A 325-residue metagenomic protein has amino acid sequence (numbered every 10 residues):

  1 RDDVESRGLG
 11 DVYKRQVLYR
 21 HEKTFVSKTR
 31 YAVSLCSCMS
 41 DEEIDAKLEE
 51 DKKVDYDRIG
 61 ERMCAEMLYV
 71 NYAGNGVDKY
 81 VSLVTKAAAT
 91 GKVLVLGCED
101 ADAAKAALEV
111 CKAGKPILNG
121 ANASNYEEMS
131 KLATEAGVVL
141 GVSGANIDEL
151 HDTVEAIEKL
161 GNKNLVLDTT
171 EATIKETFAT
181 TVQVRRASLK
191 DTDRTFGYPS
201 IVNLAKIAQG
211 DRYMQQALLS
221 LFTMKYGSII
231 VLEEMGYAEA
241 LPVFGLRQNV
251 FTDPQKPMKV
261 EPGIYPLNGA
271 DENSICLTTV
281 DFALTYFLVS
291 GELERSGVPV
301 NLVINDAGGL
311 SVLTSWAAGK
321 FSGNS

Functional and structural regions predicted by a protein language model:
D2-L9, Y13: Single conserved hydrophobic/aromatic residue that forms the stacking wall/gate of nucleotide- or nucleobase-binding
T24, L48-R62, V84-A89, L108-K112 (+4 more regions): Acidic (Asp/Glu)-rich catalytic clusters
T29-S37, E66-Y72, K92-G97, P116-G120 (+6 more regions): Hydrophobic faces of well-ordered beta-strands that scaffold small-molecule active sites in alpha/beta enzyme cores
L35-D41, R62-V84: Glycine-rich, proline-tolerant flexible connector loops at the mouths of alpha/beta enzymes
E66-V77, A107, V303-A317: Short connector loops at secondary-structure junctions
G74-C111, N125-M129: N-terminal active-site wall of soluble small-molecule enzyme domains
S124-F282, S290-E294: Catalytic alpha/beta core domains of metabolic enzymes, predominantly
V289-S325: C-terminal non-catalytic interaction/assembly regions of soluble proteins
